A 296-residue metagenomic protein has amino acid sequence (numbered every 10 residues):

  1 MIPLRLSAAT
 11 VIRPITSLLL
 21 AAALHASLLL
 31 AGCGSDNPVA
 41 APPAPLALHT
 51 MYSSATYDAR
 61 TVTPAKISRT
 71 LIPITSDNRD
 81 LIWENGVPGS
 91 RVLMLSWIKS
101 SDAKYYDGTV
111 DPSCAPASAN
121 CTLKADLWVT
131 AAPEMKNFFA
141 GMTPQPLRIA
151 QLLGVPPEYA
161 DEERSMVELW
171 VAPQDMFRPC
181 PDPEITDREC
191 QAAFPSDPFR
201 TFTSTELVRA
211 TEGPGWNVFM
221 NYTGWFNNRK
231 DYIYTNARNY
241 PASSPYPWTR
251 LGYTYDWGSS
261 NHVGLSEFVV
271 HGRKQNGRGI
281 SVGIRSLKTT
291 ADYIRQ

Functional and structural regions predicted by a protein language model:
M1-P14: N-terminal secretory signal peptides that target proteins for export/translocation
I15-A23: Sec-dependent signal peptide hydrophobic core
L30-G32: C-terminal motif of bacterial Sec signal peptides marking the signal peptidase cleavage site
P38-L127: ADP-ribose/NAD+-binding catalytic cleft of ART/PARP-like enzymes
K99, W128-E134, W170-D175: Short, flexible loop/turn elements at secondary-structure junctions
A132-L152: Short active-site loop/helix that positions an aromatic residue
L153-Q296: Conserved NAD+-utilizing ADP-ribose enzyme module
